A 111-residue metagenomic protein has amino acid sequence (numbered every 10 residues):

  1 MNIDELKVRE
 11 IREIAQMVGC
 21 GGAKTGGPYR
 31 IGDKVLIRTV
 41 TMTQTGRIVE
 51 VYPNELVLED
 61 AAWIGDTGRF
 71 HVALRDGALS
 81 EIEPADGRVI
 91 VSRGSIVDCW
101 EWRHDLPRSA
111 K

Functional and structural regions predicted by a protein language model:
I3-V8, I14-K111: Conserved RNA-binding domains used in RNP assembly and mRNA/RNA metabolism
